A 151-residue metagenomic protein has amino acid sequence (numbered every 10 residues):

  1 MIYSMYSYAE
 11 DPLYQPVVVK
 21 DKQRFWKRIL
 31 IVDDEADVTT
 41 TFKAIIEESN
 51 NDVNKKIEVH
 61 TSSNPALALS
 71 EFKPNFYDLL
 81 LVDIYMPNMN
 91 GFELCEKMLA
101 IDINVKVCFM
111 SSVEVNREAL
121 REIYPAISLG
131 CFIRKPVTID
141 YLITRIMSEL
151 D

Functional and structural regions predicted by a protein language model:
D33, D83: Active-site residues of response regulator receiver
A36-H60, I127: Two-component/phosphorelay signaling modules centered on CheY-like receiver
H60-L79: Acidic, metal-coordinating helix/loop segments flanking the phosphotransfer/catalytic sites of two-component signaling
S63-N64, N90-L94: Acidic catalytic/metal-coordinating carboxylates
S70, F92-I103: Short amphipathic alpha-helix used as the core "switch/output" element in two-component signaling
M86: Receiver (REC) domain active-site loop signature in two-component systems and cognate sites in sensor histidine kinases
E93, E114-C131, D140-T144: Alpha4 helix (beta4-alpha4-beta5 surface) of REC/receiver domains from two-component response regulators
C108-S112: Hydrophobic/aromatic residues positioned on beta-strands within the core alpha/beta folds
